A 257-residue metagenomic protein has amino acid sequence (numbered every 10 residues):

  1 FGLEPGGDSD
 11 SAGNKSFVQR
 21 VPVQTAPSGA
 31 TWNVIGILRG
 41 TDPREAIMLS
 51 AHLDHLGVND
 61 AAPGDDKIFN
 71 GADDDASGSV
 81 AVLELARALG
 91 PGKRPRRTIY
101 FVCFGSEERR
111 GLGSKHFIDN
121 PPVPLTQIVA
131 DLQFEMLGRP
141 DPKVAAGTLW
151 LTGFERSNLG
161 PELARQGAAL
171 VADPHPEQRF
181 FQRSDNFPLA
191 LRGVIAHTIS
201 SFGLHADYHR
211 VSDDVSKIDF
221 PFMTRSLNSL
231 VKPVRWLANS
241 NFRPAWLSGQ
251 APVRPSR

Functional and structural regions predicted by a protein language model:
F1, W32-V102, H116, P122: Catalytic-core environment of secreted peptidases
F1-D8, E84-R94, D119-V123, A164-A168 (+2 more regions): Sec-exported extracytoplasmic/periplasmic mature domains
F1-G2, G13, F17, V34 (+8 more regions): Stable alpha-helical elements in mature extracytoplasmic
F1-L38: A non-catalytic alpha/beta surface segment that caps or lines the substrate-entry region of metallo-dependent hydrolase
Q19-T25, N33-V34, P63-D75, G90 (+5 more regions): Second-shell loop/turn segments in exported
R44, R94, F104-T198, F202-D207 (+1 more regions): Metal-dependent peptidase/peptidase-like ectodomains
R87, P91, A206-R257: His/Asp/Glu-rich mid-to-C-terminal helical/loop segments that flank catalytic regions of hydrolases
P95-S106, D131-L137, R243-S256: Acidic/histidine-enriched alpha-helical segments
